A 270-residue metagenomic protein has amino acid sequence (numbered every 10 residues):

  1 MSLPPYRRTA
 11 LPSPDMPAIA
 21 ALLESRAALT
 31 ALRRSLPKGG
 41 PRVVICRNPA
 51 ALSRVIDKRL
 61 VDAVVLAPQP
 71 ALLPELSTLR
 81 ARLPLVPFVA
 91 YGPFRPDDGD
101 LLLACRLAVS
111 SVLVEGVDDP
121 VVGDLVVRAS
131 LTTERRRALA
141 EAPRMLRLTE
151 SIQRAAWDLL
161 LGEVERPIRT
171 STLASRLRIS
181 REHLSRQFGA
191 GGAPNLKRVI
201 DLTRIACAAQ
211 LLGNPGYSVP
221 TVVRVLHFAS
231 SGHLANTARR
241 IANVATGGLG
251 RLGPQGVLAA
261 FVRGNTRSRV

Functional and structural regions predicted by a protein language model:
T9-L36, V44-I45, V64-V65: Conserved acidic segment of CheY-like receiver
A20, V64, L85-D98: A short, hydrophobic beta-strand element within the central beta-sheet of small alpha/beta folds
R95-S111: Alpha4 helix (beta4-alpha4-beta5 surface) of REC/receiver domains from two-component response regulators
D100, S111, V117-R135: Receiver (REC) domain switch/output surface
A129-D158, A190-L196: Short, Lys/Arg-enriched, Trp-marked, Pro/Gly-tolerant hinge/linker segments that flank
A155-R169, F188, G192, A209-S218 (+2 more regions): Basic, amphipathic alpha-helical hairpins
S171-R198, V225-A245: Basic/polar phosphate-binding segments, predominantly the helix-turn-helix DNA-binding elements of transcriptional
G232-V270: …primarily DNA-binding HTH/wHTH and HhH modules…
